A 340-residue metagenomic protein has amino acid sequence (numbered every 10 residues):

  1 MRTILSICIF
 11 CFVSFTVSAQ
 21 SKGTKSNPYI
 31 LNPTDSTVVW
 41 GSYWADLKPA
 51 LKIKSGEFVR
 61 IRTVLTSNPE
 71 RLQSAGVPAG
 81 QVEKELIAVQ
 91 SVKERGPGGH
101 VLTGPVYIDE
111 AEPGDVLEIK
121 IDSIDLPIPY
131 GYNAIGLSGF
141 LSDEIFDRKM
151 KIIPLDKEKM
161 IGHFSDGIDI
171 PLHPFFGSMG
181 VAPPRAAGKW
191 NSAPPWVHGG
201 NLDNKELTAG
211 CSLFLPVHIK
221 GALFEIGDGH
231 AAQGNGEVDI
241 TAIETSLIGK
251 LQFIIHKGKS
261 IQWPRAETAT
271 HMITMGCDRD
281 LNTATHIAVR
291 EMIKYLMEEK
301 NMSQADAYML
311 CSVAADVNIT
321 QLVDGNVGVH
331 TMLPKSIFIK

Functional and structural regions predicted by a protein language model:
M1-G23: Bacterial Sec-dependent N-terminal signal peptides
N27-R95: N-terminal, Lys/Arg-enriched amphipathic/low-complexity engagement segments that precede the first folded domain
T34-W44, R95-T103, W190-H198, M292: Short, structured beta-strand/loop micro-motifs enriched in basic residues and often containing a Trp
I61, V116-I119, L215: A generic structural signal for residues embedded in beta-strands
T66-P78, I124-A134, G221-A231, T320-V323: Short, Lys/Arg- and Gly-enriched loop/turn segments at beta-strand edges
H100-V101, S123-T208: Intrinsically disordered, low-complexity linker/loop segments enriched in Gly/Pro and charged/polar residues
L172-N282: Conserved mixed alpha/beta catalytic, RNA-binding, or beta-rich assembly cores of soluble enzyme, regulatory
